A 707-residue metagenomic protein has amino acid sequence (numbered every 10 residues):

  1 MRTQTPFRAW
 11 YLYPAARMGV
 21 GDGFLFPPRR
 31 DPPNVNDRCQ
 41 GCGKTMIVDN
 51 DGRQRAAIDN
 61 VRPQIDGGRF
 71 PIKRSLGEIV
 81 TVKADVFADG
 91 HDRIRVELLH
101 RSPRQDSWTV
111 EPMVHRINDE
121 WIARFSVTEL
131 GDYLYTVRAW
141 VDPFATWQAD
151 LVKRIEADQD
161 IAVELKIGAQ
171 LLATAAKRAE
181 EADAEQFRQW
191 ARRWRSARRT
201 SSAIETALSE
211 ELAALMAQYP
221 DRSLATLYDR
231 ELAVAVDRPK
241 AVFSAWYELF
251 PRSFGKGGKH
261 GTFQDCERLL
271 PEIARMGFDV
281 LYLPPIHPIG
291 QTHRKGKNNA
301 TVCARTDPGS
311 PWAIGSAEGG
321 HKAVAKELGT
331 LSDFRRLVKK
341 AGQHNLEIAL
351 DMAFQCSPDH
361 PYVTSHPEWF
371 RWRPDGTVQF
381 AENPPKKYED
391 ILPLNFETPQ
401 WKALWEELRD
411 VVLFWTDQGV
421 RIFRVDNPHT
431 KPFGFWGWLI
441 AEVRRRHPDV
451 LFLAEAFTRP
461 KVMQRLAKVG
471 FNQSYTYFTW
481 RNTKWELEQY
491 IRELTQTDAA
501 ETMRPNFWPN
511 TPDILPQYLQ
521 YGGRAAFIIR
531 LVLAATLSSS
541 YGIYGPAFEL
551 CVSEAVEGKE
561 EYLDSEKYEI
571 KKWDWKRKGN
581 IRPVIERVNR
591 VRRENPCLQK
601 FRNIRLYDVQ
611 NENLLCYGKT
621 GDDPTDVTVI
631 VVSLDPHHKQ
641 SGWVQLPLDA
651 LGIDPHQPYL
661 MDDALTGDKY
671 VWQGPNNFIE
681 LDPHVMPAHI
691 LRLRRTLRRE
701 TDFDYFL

Functional and structural regions predicted by a protein language model:
R17, N34-R252, K256-D279, P288 (+3 more regions): Carbohydrate-interacting/catalytic domains
L134-T136, E248, G277-P285, I348-D351 (+4 more regions): A structural signal for short, well-ordered beta-strand segments and their strand-loop junctions that often border
R238-A304, G309-L328, I391-L404: Active-site-adjacent substrate/metal-binding segments within catalytic domains of carbohydrate-active enzymes
L270-P284, F334-M352, W415: Conserved beta-strand->loop/alpha-helix structural units within folded catalytic cores of enzymes with alpha/beta
P285-K297, M352-W369: Aromatic-lined carbohydrate-binding surfaces of glycoside hydrolases
P308-K339, Q343-L346, C356-P583, R587 (+4 more regions): Alpha-amylase-like alpha-glycosidases and glucanotransferases acting on alpha-linked glucans and related
